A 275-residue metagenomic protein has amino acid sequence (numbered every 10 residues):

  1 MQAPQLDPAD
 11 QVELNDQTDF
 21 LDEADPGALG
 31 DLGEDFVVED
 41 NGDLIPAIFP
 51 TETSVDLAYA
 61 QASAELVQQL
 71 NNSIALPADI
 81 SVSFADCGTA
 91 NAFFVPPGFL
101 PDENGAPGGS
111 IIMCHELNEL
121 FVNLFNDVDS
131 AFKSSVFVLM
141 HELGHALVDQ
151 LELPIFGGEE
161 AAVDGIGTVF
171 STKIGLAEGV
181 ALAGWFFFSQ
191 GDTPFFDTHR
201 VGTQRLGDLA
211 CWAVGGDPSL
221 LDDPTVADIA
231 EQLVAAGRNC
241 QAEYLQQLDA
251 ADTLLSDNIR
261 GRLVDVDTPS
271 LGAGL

Functional and structural regions predicted by a protein language model:
Q2-Q17, E23-P26: Intrinsically disordered, low-complexity repeat/linker tracts enriched for polar/charged residues
T18-E34, D197-L275: Pan-zinc metallopeptidase signature
G30-V55, L147-D149: Acidic/histidine-rich, surface-exposed loop or edge segments in extracytoplasmic proteins
D56-L120, V128-D129: Auxiliary, metal-adjacent structural segments of Zn-dependent hydrolase domains
A78-F94, A162-G165, V180-G191: Acidic helix-start/capping segments at beta-turn-to-alpha-helix junctions
I111-L120, A146, E159-A161, G165: Polar-ligand-bearing catalytic/cofactor-coordination segments of membrane-embedded or membrane-tethered inner-membrane
D129-V148: Short alpha-helix carrying the canonical HExxH Zn2+-binding catalytic motif
F156-I174: An active-site-proximal "capping" alpha-helix that borders the catalytic cofactor pocket
